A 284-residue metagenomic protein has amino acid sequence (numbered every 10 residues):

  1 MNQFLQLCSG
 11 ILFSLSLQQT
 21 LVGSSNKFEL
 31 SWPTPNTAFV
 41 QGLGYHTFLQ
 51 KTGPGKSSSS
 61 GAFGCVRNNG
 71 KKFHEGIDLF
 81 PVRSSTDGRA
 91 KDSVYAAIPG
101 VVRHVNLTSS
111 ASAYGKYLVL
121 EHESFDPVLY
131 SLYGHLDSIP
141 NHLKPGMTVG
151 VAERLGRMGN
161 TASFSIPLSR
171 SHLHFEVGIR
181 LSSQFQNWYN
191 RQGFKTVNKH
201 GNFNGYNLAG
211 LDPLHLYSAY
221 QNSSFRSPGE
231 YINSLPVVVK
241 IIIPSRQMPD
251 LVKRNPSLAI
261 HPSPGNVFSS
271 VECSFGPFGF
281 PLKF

Functional and structural regions predicted by a protein language model:
M1-C8: Bacterial N-terminal signal peptides that target proteins for export
C8-S16: Bacterial N-terminal signal peptides
L21-K116, K199-F284: Surface-exposed, glycine-biased beta-strand/turn segments
P81-R83, S124, S138, F175 (+1 more regions): Non-catalytic surface loops within mature trypsin-like serine protease
S84, V105-T108, S138, G159-S163: Short beta-turn/strand-loop junction motif enriched in small, turn-promoting residues
R89-K91, A97-P140, L168, H172: Zn2+-dependent peptidoglycan hydrolase active-site motif and core
A97, L143, T148-V149: Short, well-ordered loop/turn sites that connect or cap secondary structure elements
G115-E121, M147-S224: Conserved, short, structured surface segments that act as functional micro-motifs
